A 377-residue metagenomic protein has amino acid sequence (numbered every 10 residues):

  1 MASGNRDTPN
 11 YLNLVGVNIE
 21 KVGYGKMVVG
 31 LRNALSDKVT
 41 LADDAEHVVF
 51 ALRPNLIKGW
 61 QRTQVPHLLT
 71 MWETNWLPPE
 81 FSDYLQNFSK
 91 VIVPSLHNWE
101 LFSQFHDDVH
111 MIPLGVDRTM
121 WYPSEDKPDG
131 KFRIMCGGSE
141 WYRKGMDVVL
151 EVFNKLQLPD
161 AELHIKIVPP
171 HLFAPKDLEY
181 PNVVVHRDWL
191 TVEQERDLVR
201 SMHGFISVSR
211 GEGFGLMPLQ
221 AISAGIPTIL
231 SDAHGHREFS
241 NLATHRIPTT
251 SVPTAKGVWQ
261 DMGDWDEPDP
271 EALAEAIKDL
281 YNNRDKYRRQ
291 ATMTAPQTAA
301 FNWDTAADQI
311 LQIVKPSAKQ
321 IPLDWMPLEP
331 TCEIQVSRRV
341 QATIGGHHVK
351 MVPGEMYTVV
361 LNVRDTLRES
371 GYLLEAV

Functional and structural regions predicted by a protein language model:
N13-V15, V29-S103, E193-Q194: Extended catalytic core of nucleotide-activated donor transferases of GT-like folds
G23, E267-P268, A272, N282-Q312: A charged, aromatic-enriched C-terminal amphipathic alpha-helix characteristic of glycosyltransferases across folds
P79-E80, V116-G130, A174-P175: Acidic anion/phosphate-binding donor-loop and adjacent secondary structure in glycosyltransferase catalytic cores
L85, D197-M202: Short alpha-helical donor nucleotide-sugar binding micro-motif in glycosyltransferases
K127-K144, L150-N154, H164-I165: Conserved donor-binding/catalytic core segment of Leloir-type glycosyltransferases
F173-R196: Nucleotide-activated donor-binding/catalytic signature segment of Leloir-type glycosyltransferases, i.e., the conserved
R210: Aromatic "clamp/platform" in nucleotide-sugar-dependent glycosyltransferases that forms part of the donor/acceptor
P227-L230, T244-I247: Short hydrophobic beta-strand element within catalytic cores of glycosyltransferases and related nucleotide-activated
